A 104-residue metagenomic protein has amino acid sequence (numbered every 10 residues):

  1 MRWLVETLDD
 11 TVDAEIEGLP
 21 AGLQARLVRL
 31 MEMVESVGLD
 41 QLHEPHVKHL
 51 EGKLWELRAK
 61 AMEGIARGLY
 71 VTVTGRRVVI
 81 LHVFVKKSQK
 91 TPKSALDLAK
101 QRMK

Functional and structural regions predicted by a protein language model:
M1-I65, T74-R77, V85-K104: Basic, Lys/Arg-enriched alpha-helical interface segments
G68: Portal/gating segments that form or line small-molecule/metal binding sites
L81: ATP-dependent carboxylate-activation loops
